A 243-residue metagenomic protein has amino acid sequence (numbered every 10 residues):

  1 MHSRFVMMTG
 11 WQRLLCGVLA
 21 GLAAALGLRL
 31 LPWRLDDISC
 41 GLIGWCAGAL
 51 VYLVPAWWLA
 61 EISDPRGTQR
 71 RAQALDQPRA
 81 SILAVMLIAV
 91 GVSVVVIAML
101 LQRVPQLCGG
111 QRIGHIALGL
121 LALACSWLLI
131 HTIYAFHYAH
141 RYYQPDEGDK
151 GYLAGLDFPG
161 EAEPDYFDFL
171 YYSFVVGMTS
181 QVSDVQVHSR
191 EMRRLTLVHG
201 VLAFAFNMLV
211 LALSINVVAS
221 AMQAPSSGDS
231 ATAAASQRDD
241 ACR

Functional and structural regions predicted by a protein language model:
M7-L30: The first (N-terminal) embedded transmembrane alpha-helix
A25-G41: Short, hydrophobic transmembrane alpha-helix segments
D36-V51, G114-I130: Alpha-helical transmembrane segments
Y52-P65, T132-D146: Membrane-water interface of transmembrane alpha-helices
A56-L75, A98-C108: Membrane-helix interface/capping segments
T68-I88: Juxtamembrane helix-capping/reentrant segments at transmembrane boundaries
Y142-S189: Membrane-proximal soluble regions of multi-pass membrane proteins
D168, Y172-V175, V185-M222: Pore domain of cation channels
